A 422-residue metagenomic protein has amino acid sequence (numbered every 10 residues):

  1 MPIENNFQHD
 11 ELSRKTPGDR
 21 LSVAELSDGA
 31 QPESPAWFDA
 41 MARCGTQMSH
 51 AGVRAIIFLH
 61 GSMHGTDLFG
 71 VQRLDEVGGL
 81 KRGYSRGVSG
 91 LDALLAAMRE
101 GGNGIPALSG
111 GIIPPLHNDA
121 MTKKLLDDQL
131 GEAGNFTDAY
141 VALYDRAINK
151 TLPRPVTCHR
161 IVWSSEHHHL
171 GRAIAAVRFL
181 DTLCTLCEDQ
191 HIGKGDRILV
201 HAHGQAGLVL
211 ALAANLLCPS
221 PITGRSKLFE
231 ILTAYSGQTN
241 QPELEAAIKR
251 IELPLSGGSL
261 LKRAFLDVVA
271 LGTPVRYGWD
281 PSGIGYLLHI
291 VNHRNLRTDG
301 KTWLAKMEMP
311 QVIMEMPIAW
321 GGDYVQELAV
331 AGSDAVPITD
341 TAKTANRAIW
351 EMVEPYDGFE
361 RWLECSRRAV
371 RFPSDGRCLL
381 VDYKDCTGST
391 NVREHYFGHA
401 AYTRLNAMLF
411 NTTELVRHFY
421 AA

Functional and structural regions predicted by a protein language model:
M1-T46: Intrinsically disordered, low-structural-confidence terminal and linker regions
F7-H9, T273-P274, W362, F372: Metal-centered catalytic cores of metalloenzymes
R43, H169-V312: Serine-dependent carboxylesterase/thioesterase catalytic core of lipase-like alpha/beta-hydrolase/SGNH enzymes
S49-V53: Proline/glycine-enriched tight loop/beta-turn segments at coil->beta junctions that connect or precede beta-strands
I56-D196: Active-site catalytic motif of lipid deacylating hydrolases and related acyltransferases
I56-F58, C158-R160, V268, L287-H289 (+1 more regions): Conserved beta-strand scaffold positions in the cores of enzyme catalytic domains, especially in NTP/NDP-utilizing
L91-L94, G102-I112, D119, K123-G134 (+2 more regions): C-terminal catalytic-base region of ester-bond hydrolases, centering on the histidine of the charge-relay
